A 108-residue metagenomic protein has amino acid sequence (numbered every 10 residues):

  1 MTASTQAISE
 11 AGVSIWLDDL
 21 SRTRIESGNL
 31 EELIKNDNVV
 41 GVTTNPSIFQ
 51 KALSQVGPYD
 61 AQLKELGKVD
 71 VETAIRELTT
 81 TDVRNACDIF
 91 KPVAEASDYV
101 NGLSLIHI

Functional and structural regions predicted by a protein language model:
M1-D98: Alpha/beta catalytic barrel-like cores
Y99-L103: Short Gly/Ser/Thr- and Asp/Glu-enriched loop/turn motifs at secondary-structure junctions
H107-I108: Conserved small/polar residues in nucleotide/adenosyl-binding loops
